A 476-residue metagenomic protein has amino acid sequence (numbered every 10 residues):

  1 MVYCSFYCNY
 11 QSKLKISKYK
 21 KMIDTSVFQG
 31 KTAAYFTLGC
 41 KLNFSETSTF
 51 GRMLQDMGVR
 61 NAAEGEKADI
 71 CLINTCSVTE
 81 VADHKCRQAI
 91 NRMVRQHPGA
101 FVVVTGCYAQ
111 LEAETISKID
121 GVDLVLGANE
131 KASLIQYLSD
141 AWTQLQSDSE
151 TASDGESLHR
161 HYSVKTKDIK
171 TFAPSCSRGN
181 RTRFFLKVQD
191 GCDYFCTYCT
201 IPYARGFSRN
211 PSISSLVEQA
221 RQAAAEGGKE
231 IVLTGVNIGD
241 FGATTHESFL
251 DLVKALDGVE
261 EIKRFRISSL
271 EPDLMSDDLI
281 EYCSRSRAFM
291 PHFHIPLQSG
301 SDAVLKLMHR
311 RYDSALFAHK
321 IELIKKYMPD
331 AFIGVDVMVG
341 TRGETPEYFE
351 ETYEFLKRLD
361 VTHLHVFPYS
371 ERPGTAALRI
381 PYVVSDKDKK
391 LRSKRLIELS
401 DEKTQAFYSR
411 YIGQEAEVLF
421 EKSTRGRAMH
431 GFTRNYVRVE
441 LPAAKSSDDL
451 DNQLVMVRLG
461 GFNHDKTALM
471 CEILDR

Functional and structural regions predicted by a protein language model:
Y3, K13-T234, G239-D240, K254 (+7 more regions): Proteins enriched for Cys/Gly/acidic motifs involved in redox and nucleic-acid/cofactor modification
K18, R379-R476: Terminal RNA-binding accessory module
V59, A100, D123, I262-K263 (+2 more regions): A structural micro-motif
E66-K67, D193, G300, T424-G426 (+1 more regions): Short strand-connecting beta-turns/loops that link adjacent beta-strands
V102-V103, L111-E112, A225-E347, R358: Conserved SAM/AdoMet-binding glycine-rich loop
Y348-Y353: Short, acidic/polar
